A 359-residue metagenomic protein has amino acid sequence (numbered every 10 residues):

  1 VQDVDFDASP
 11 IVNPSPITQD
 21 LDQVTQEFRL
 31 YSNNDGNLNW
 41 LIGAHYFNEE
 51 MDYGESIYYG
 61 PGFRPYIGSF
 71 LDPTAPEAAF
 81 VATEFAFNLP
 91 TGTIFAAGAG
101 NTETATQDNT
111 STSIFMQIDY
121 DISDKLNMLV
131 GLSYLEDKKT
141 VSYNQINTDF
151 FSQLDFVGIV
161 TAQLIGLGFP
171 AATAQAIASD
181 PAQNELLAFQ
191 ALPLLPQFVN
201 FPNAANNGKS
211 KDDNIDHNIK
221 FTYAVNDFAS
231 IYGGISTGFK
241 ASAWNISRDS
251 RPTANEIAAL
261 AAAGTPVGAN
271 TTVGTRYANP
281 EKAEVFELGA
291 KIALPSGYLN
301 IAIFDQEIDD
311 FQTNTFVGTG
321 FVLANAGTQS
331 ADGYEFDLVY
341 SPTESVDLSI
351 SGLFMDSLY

Functional and structural regions predicted by a protein language model:
V1-G43, F47-E55, N127, N300: Outer-membrane beta-barrel domain signature, strongest for Gram-negative TonB-dependent receptors and also present
Q2-D7, I11-D22, Y53-D108, T140-L164 (+6 more regions): Extracellular/periplasm-exposed beta-strand and loop segments of Gram-negative cell-envelope proteins, dominated by
Q26, G274, E284-F286, D332-Y334 (+1 more regions): Short beta-strand or tight-loop elements that sit immediately N-terminal to catalytic metal-binding acidic residues
L30-N33, H45-F47, Q107-Q306: Structural signature of Gram-negative outer-membrane beta-barrels, strongest in the C-terminal barrel of TonB-dependent
N37-N39, M51-Y53, N127, K139 (+5 more regions): Intrinsically disordered, low-complexity acidic/polar segments
D124-K125, S296-Y298, I303-E307, A324-Y359: Gram-negative outer-membrane beta-barrel transporters
